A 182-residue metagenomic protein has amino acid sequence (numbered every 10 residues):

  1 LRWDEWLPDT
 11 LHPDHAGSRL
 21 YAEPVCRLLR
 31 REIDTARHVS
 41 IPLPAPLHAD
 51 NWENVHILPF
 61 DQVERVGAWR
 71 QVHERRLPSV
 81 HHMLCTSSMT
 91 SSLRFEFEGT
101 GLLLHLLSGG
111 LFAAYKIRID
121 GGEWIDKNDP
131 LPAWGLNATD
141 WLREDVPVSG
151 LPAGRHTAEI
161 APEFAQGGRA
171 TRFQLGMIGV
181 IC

Functional and structural regions predicted by a protein language model:
R2-W52: Histidine-centered active-site loop/cap adjacent to the catalytic His in serine esterases/O-acetyl transfer systems
W3-W6, W52, W69, W124 (+2 more regions): A residue-identity detector for tryptophan
G17, T90, L106, L111-Y115: Glycine-centered flexibility motif
D34-E96, H105-L107, R169, G179: Glycan-recognition and processing domains
M89, E98, D120-G122: Short strand-coil-strand connectors
T90-R94, G101, R155-T157: Intrinsic-disorder/low-complexity, polar/charged segments enriched in Ser/Thr/Lys/Arg/Asp/Glu/Gln
F97-L111, P162: A short beta-strand element within beta-rich, extracytoplasmic domains of secreted/secretory-pathway proteins
L111-C182: Beta-strand-rich ligand-recognition modules
